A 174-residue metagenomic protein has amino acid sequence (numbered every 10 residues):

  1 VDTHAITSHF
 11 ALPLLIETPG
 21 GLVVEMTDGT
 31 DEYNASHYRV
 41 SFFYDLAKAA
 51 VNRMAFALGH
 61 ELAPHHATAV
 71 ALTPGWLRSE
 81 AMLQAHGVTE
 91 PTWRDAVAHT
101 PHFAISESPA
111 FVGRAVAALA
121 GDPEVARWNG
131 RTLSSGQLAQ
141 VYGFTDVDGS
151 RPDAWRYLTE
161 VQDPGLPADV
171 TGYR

Functional and structural regions predicted by a protein language model:
V1-H4, L46-A55, A69, V112: Conserved catalytic Lys-bearing alpha helix of Rossmann-like short-chain dehydrogenase/reductases
H4, P13, R39, P74 (+1 more regions): Proline-centered helix-kink/hinge sites
S8-H9, F56: A short, exposed helix-loop element centered on a Lys and neighboring polar residues
L12, I16, A117-A120: A structural alpha-helix within SAM-dependent methyltransferase catalytic domains
I16-P64, G75-R78, L83: Catalytic loop of short-chain dehydrogenase/reductase
V24, H65-V70, R131: Rossmann-like NAD(H)/NADP(H) cofactor-binding core
P64, W76-H102: A glycine/serine/threonine-rich, flexible loop-to-helix segment that serves as the NAD(P) cofactor-binding "lid"
A71, P91-R174: C-terminal helical subdomain
